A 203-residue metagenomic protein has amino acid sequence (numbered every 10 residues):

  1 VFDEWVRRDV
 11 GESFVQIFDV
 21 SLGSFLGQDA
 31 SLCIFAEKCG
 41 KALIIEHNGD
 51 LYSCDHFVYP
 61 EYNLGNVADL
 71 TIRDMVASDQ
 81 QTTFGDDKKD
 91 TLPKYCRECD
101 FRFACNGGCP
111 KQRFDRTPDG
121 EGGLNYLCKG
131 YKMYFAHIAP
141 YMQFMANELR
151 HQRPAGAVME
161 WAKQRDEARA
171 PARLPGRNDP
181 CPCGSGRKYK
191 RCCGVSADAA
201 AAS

Functional and structural regions predicted by a protein language model:
V1-F25, F57-D100, N106: C-terminal accessory region of radical SAM enzymes
A36-C39: Short, small/polar residue-rich loop motifs at catalytic or cofactor-binding pockets
E46: Short, acidic, Ser/Thr-enriched surface-loop or helix-capping motifs
G49: Conserved, mostly hydrophobic/aromatic
S53-H56, P93-K111, G130, P180-G194: Local cysteine-cluster metal-coordination motifs and their immediate loop/turn environment, predominantly Fe-S cluster
F84, G123-D166: Short Fe-S-cluster ligation motifs
R153-S203: Acidic/negatively charged segments and metal-coordination signatures
